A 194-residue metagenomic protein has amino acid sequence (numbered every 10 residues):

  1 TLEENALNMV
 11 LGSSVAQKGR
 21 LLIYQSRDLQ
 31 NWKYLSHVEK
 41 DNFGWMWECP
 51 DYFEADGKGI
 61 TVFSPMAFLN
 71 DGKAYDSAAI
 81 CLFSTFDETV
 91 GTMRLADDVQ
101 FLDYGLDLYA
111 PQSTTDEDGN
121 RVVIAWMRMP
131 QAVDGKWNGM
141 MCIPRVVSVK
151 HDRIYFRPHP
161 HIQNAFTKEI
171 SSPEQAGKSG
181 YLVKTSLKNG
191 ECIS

Functional and structural regions predicted by a protein language model:
T1-A16, L21-I23, Y34-H37, C49-F53 (+2 more regions): Hydrophobic core segments of beta-strands in well-ordered, beta-rich domains
S14-G19, D71-A79, W137-M140: Short, solvent-exposed loop/turn segments at conserved positions within beta-propeller repeat blades
Q25-L29, T85: Conserved Ser/Thr-centered positions that define the repeating blades of beta-propeller domains
N31-Y34, L95: Residue-level detector of beta-propeller blades
V38-W45, V99-G105: Short loop/turn motifs that recur once per blade in beta-propeller domains
W47-P50, Y109-P111: Repeated scaffold domains used in trafficking and secretory/extracellular systems, primarily beta-propellers
A55, P65-V90: Acidic, glycine-rich loop-and-beta core segments that form the ion-binding/anion-interacting portion of active sites
T85-S194: Beta-rich accessory regions
